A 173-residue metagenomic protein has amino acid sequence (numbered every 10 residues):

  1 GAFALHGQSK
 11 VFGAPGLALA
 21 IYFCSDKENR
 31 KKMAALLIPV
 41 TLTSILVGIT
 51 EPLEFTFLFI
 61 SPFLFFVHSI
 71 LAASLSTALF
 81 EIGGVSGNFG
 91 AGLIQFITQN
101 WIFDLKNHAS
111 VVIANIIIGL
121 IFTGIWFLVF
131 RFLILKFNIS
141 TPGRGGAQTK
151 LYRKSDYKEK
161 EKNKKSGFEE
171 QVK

Functional and structural regions predicted by a protein language model:
G1-A2, P15-F23, P39-V40, T50-E161: Transmembrane alpha-helical segments and their short flanking loops that form helix-hairpins/helix-helix interfaces
F3-V11: Structural signature of hydrophobic alpha-helical transmembrane segments
Q8, L36-L42: Generic hydrophobic alpha-helical membrane-segment signal
K27-L36: Membrane-proximal intracellular helices of multi-pass ion channels
S44-V47: Alpha-helical transmembrane segments of multi-pass membrane proteins
E161-K173: Structured cytosolic domains appended to multi-pass membrane proteins
